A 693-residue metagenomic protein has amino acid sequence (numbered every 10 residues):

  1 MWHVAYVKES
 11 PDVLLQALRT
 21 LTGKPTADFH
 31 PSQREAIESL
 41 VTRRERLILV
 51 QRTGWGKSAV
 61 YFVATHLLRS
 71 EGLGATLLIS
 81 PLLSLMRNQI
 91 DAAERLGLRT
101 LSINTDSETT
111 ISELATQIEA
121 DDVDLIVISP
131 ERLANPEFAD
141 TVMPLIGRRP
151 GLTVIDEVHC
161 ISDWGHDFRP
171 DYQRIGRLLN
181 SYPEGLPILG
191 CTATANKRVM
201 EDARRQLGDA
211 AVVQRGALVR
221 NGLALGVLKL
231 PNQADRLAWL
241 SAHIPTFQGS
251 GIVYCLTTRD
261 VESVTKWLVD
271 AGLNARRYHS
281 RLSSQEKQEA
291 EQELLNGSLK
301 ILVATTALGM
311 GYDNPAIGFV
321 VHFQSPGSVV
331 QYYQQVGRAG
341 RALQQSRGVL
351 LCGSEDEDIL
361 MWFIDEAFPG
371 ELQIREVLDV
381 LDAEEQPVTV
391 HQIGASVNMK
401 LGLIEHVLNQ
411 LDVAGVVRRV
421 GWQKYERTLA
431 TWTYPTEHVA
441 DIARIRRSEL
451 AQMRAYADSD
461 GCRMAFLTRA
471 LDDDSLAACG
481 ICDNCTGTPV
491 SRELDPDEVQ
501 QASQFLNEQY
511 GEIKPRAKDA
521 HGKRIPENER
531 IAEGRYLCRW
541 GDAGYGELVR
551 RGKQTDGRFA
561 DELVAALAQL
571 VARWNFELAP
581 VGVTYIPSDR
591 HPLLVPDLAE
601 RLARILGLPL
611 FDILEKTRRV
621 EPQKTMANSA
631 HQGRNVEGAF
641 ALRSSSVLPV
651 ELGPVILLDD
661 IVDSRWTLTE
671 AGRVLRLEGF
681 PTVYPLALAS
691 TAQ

Functional and structural regions predicted by a protein language model:
W2-P11, Q16-L21, P31, E35-S58 (+6 more regions): Helicase motor core with emphasis on the C-terminal RecA-like subdomain
F62-V63, L67, D202, D597 (+4 more regions): Active-site signature of alpha/beta-hydrolase-fold catalytic machinery across serine- and Asp/Cys-nucleophile hydrolases
A75-L77, L101, I252, R276 (+5 more regions): Conserved beta-strand elements of the Class I
L223, E498-G582, H591-P592, P596 (+5 more regions): Active-site-facing substrate-recognition patch
L299, V321, S325-Q334, G340-Y536 (+1 more regions): C-terminal accessory region of SF2 helicases/translocases
R338-Q345, P369, F576, I605-L606 (+1 more regions): Arginine/glycine-rich "motif VI" loop of SF2 helicases in the C-terminal RecA-like domain
T486, Q501, F505, T669-Q693: PRPP-dependent phosphoribosyltransferase catalytic core
L658-I661, R665: DG-centered beta-turn motif at the end of beta-strands
